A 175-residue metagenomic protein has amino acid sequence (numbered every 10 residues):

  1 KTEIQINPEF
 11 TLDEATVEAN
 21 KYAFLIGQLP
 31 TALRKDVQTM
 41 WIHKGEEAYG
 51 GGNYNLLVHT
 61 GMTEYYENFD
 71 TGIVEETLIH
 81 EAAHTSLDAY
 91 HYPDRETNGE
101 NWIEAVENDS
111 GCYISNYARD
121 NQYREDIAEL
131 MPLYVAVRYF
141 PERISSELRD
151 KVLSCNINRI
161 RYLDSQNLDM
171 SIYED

Functional and structural regions predicted by a protein language model:
K1-H59: Auxiliary, metal-adjacent structural segments of Zn-dependent hydrolase domains
Q5-T16, M62-F69, Y113-N121, S146-D150: Second-shell loop/turn segments in exported
E18, Y22-L25, V74-L78, R124-I127 (+2 more regions): Stable alpha-helical elements in mature extracytoplasmic
T31, A83-H91, L133-F140, L168: Sec-exported extracytoplasmic/periplasmic mature domains
V58-L78: Short pre-active-site segment immediately N-terminal to the catalytic Zn-binding motif
G72, A89-Y113: Post-HEXXH active-site segment of zinc metalloproteases
G72-H91, A128: Active-site recognition of the HExxH zinc-binding catalytic motif
I103-D175: Metalloprotease/metallohydrolase-associated module, dominated by Zn2+-dependent proteases
